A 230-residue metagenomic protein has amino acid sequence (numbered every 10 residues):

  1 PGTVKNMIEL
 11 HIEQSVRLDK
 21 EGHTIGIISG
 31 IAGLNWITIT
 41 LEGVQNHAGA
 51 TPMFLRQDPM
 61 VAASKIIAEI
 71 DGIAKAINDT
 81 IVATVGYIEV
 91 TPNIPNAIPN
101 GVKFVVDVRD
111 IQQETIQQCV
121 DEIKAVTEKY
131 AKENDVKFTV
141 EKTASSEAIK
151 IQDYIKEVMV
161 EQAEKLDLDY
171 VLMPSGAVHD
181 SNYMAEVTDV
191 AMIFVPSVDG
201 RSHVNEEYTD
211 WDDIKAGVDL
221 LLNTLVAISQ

Functional and structural regions predicted by a protein language model:
P1-Q113: Midchain, well-structured core segments that form catalytic/ion-binding scaffolds
E13, E69-I77, R109, V126-N134 (+3 more regions): Change "in soluble alpha/beta enzymes" to "in soluble alpha/beta proteins
T38-I39, M60-D71, K124, V160 (+3 more regions): Predominant activation on well-ordered alpha-helical scaffold segments within soluble catalytic domains
A50, G72-V85, Y130-E141, D169-P174 (+1 more regions): Flexible, glycine/charged-enriched surface loops at secondary-structure junctions
T84-P92, V105-I111, K137-K156, N182: A short beta-alpha structural unit
A97, T115-C119, V171-L172, S202-H203: Extended hydrophobic-aromatic, low-complexity segments
Q118-E128: Short amphipathic alpha-helices in soluble, non-transmembrane regions that often serve as interface/regulatory elements
Y170-L220: Zn-dependent metallopeptidase/amidohydrolase metal-coordination segment
